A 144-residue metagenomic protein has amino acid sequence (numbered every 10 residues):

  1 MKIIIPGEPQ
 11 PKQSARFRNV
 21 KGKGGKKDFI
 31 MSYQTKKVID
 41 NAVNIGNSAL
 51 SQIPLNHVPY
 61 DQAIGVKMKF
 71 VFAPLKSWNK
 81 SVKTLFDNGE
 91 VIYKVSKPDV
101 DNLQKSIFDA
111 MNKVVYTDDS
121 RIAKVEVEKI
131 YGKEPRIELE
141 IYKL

Functional and structural regions predicted by a protein language model:
M1-L144: Acidic, proline/glycine-enriched N-terminal capping motif
